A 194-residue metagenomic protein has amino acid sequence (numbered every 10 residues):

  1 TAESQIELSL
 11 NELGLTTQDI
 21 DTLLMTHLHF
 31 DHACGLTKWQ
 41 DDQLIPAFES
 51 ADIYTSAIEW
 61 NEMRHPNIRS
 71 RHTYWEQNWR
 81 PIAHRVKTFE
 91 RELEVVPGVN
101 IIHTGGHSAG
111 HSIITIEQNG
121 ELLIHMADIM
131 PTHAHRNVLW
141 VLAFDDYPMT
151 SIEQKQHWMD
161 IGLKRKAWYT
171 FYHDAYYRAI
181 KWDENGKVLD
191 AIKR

Functional and structural regions predicted by a protein language model:
T1-S4, S9-L15, D19, A47-H103 (+1 more regions): Metallo-beta-lactamase
E3-L8, N119-R194: Cap/insert and terminal regions of metallo-dependent hydrolase folds
I20-D31: Metallo-beta-lactamase
L28, I58-E59, G106-S108, A127-I129 (+1 more regions): Active-site metal-binding loops of divalent metal-dependent hydrolases
A33-K38, A109, A134: Short N-terminal helix/helix-N-cap motif within the alpha/beta-hydrolase-1
C34-Q43, K181-E184: Metal-dependent catalytic neighborhoods of phosphoester/phosphodiester hydrolases
V99-G105, L123-D128: Active-site-proximal beta-strand elements of phosphoester/diester hydrolases
H111-I116: Short beta-strand scaffold segments in enzyme catalytic cores
